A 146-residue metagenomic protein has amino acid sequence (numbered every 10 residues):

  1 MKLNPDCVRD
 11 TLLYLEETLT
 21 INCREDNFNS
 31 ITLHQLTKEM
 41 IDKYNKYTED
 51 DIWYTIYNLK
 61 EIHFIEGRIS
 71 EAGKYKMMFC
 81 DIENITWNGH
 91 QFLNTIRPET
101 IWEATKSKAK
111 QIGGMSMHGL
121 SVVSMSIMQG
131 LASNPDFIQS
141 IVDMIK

Functional and structural regions predicted by a protein language model:
L3-K43: Short amphipathic alpha-helical interface segments
T11-Y14, E39, T55, S140 (+1 more regions): Charge-rich, solvent-exposed alpha-helical interaction surfaces
E17, N58-E66, N88-E99: Amphipathic alpha-helical interaction surfaces
Y44-I62, E66-G67, F79-C80: Short amphipathic alpha-helical interaction segments
G73-K108: Short, amphipathic alpha-helical interaction segments positioned at domain boundaries
I96-K146: Exposed, interaction-prone assembly regions rather than primary DNA-binding/catalytic cores
